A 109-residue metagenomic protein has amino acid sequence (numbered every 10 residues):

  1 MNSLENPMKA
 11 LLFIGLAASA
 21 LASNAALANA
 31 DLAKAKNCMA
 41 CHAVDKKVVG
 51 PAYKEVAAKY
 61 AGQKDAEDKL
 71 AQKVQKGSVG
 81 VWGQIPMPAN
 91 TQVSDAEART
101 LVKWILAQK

Functional and structural regions predicted by a protein language model:
N2-F13: Bacterial N-terminal signal peptides that target proteins for export
L12, A18, A66-D68, D95 (+1 more regions): Extracytoplasmic c-type cytochrome modules immediately beyond a signal peptide or single-pass transmembrane anchor
A17-A25: N-terminal signal peptide c-region/cleavage motif recognized by signal peptidases
L27-V44: Sequence/structural segment immediately N-terminal to covalent heme-attachment motifs in c-type and related
A40, V49-Y60, K73-V102: Axial heme c-ligation environment in periplasmic c-type cytochrome domains
K59-K69: Short microdomains enriched in Cys/His and/or Lys/Arg
